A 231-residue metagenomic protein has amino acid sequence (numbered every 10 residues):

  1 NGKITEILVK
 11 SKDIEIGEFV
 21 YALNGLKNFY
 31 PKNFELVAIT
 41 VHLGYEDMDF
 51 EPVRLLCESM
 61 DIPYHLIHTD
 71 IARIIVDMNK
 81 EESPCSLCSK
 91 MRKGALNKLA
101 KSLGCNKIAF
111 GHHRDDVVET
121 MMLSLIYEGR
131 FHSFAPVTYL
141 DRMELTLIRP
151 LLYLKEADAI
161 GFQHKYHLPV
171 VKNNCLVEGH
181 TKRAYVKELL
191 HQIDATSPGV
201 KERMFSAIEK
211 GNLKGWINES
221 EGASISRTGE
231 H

Functional and structural regions predicted by a protein language model:
N1-L123, Y127-R130, A157-K165: ATP-dependent adenylation/nucleotidyltransferase module used to activate substrates
K27, K90-K93, K107, R149 (+3 more regions): Basic side chains
L36, D115-A195: Catalytic subdomain that performs nucleotidyl-dependent activation
L43-Y45, I71-R73, T138-D141, L154 (+2 more regions): Residue-level detector of flexible, active-site-proximal loop/helix-junction positions within diverse enzyme catalytic
P84-S89, F110-H112, Y153-A157, A195-G199 (+1 more regions): A general structural signal for short secondary-structure boundary/capping elements
S89-K101, V137-M143, D194-E209: Short, basic, helix/turn surface patches
L168-H231: The feature marks non-catalytic terminal segments
